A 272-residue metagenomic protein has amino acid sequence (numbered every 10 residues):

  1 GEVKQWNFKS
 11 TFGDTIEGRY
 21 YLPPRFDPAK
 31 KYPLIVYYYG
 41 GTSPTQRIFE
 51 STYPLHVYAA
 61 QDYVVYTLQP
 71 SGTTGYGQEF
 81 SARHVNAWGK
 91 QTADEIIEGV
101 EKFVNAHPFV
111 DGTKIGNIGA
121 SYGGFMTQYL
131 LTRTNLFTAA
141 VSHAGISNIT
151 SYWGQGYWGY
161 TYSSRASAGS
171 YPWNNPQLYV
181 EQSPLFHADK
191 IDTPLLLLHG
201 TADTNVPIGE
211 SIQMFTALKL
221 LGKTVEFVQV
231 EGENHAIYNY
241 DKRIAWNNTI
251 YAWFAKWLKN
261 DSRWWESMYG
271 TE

Functional and structural regions predicted by a protein language model:
G1-K30: N-terminal cap/lid segment of alpha/beta-hydrolase-fold proteins
E2-Q5, P54-H56, H187: Conserved beta-propeller blade repeats
F8, G18, V36, Y58 (+4 more regions): Conserved hydrophobic/aromatic pocket- or pore-lining residues that grip, position, or stack substrates in active sites
Y21, Y37-Y38, I118, L198: Short hydrophobic segments within beta-strands
F26, P44-T45, T204: Short beta-strands and strand-coil junctions in structured, solvent-facing domains, enriched
Y32, Y39-P44, S121: Active-site glycine-rich loops that stabilize anionic/oxyanionic intermediates across multiple enzyme folds
F49-Q69: Short amphipathic alpha-helix adjacent to the substrate-entry channel of hydrolases
T67-E272: Active-site-proximal cap/loop segments of hydrolase catalytic domains
